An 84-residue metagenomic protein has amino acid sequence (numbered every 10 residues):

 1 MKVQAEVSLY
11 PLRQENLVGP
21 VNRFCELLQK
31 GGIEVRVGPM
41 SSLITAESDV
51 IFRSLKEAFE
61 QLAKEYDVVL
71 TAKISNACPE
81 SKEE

Functional and structural regions predicted by a protein language model:
M1-E84: Charge-rich, low-complexity N-terminal segments
